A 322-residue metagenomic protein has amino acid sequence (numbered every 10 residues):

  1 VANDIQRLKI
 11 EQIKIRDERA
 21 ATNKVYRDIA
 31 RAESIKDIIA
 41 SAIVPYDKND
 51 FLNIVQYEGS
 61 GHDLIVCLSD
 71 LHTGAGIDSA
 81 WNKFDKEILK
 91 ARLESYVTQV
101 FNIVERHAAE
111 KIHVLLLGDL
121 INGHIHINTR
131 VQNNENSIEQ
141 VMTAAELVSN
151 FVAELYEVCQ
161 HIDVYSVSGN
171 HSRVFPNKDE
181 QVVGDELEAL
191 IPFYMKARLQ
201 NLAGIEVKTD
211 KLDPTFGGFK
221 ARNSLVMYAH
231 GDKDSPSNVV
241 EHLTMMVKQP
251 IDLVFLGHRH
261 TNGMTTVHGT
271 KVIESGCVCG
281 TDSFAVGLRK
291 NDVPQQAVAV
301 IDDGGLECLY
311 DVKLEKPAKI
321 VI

Functional and structural regions predicted by a protein language model:
V1-H107, Q296-A299, D303-I322: Basic, amphipathic N-terminal segments that precede the first structured/catalytic domain
P45-N53, Y96, V148, D234-M245: Short, motif-level signal for alpha-helix interfacial/capping segments enriched in acidic residues and aromatics/proline
F51-L68, S79-A197: Core catalytic region of metal-dependent phosphoesterases/phosphodiesterases, especially metallo-beta-lactamase-like
Y57-I65, G218-M227, G269-T270: Beta-strand-turn-beta hairpins that frame and shape the catalytic cleft of phosphate-ester-processing enzymes
T73, N122, T261: Short active-site segment of divalent metal-dependent hydrolases/proteases that encodes the spacing between
V164-G169, T215-F216, K220-A221: A glycine-rich, aromatic-flanked flexible loop/lid motif
R173, D185-A189, K196-A203, K208 (+2 more regions): Conserved beta-sheet core of the metallophosphoesterase superfamily
